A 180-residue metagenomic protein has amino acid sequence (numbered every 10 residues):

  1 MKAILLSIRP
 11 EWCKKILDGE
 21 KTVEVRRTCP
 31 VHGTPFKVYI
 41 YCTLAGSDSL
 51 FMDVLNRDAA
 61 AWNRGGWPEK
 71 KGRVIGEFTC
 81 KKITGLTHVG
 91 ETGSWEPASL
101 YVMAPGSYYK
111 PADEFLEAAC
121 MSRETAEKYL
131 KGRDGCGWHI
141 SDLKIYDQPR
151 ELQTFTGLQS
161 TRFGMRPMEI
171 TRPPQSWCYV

Functional and structural regions predicted by a protein language model:
M1-V180: Structured alpha/beta reader/binder surfaces that contact nucleic acids or chromatin modification marks
